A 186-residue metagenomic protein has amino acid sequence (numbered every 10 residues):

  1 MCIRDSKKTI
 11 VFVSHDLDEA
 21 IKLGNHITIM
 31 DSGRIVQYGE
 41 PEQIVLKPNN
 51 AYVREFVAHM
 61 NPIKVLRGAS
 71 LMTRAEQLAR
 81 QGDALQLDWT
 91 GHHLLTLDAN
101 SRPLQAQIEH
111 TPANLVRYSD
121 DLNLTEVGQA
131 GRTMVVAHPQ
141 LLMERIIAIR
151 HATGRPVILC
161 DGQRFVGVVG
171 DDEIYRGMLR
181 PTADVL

Functional and structural regions predicted by a protein language model:
M1-I3: Conserved small/polar residues in nucleotide/adenosyl-binding loops
K7-V13: Conserved H-loop
H15-D18, S32, N50: The feature captures the ABC ATPase H-loop/switch
A20-K22, V45: A short, surface-exposed alpha-helical micro-motif characterized by mixed small hydrophobic and charged/polar residues
I27, S32-R34: Conserved ABC ATPase "signature" C-loop
I35-G39, K47, V168: ABC ATPase "signature
E42-L46, R54: Short acidic-hydrophobic catalytic motif
A75-R102, A106-Q107, A113, G131-L186: The conserved cystathionine-beta-synthase
